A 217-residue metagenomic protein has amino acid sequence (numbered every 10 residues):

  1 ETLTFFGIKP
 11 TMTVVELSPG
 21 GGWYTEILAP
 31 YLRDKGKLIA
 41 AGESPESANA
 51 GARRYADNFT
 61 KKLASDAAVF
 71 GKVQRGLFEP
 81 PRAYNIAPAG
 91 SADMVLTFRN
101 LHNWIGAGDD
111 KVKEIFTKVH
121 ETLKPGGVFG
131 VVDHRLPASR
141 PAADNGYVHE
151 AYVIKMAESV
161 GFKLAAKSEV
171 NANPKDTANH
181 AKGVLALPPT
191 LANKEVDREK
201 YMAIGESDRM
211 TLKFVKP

Functional and structural regions predicted by a protein language model:
K9-G20: Conserved class I S-adenosyl-L-methionine
T11, D34-K35, L123-F129: Short glycine-dipeptide loop
A29-P30, K111-P125: A short glycine-rich, Lys/Arg-flanked "PGG" loop and its adjoining helix->strand segment in the class I
I39-A41, F116, G126-R135: Conserved beta-strand signature within the Rossmann-like core of class I S-adenosyl-L-methionine
G51-N85: S-adenosyl-L-methionine
Y84-V95: A short acidic, Gly/Pro-enriched loop at the edge of an enzyme's catalytic core that lines a small-molecule cofactor
A142-S168: Conserved Class I S-adenosyl-L-methionine
T177-P217: Core SAM-dependent methyltransferase catalytic element
